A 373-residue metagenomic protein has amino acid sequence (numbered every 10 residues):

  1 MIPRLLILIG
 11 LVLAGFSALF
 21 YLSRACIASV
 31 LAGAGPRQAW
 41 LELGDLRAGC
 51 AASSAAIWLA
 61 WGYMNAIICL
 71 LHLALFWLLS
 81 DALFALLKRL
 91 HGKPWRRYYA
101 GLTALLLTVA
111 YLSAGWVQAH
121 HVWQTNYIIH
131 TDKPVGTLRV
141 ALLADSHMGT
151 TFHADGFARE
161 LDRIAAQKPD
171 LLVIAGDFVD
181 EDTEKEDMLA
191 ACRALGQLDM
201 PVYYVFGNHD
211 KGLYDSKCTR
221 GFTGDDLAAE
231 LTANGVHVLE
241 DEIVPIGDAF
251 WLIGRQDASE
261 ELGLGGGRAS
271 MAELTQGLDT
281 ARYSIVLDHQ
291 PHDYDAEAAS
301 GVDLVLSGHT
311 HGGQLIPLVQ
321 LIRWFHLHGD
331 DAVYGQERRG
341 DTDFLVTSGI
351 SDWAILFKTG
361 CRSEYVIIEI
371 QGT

Functional and structural regions predicted by a protein language model:
M1-H120: Non-catalytic terminal accessory segments
Y21, W61-Y63, W77, Y98-Y99 (+8 more regions): Sequence-level detector for tyrosine residue identity
L87-A144, G149-Q167, E184: N-terminal signal-anchor transmembrane helix
K133-T373: Soluble catalytic domains of enzymes that build or remodel membrane lipids, polysaccharides, and related
